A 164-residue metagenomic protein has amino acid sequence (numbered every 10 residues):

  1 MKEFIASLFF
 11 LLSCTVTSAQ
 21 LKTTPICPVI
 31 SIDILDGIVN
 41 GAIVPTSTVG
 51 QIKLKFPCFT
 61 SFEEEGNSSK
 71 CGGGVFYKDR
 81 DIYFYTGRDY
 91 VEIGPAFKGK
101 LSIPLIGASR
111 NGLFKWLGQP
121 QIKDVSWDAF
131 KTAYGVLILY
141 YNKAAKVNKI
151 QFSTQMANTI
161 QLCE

Functional and structural regions predicted by a protein language model:
F4-S13: Sec-dependent N-terminal signal peptides
I5, L35-I38, F130: Extended hydrophobic/Leu-rich segments
S7-L8, A129, M156: N-terminal leader/targeting segments
S18-V125, N142-E164: Short helix/turn-capping signatures at newly exposed starts of structured segments
Y77, F130-T132: Active-site beta-strand termini and strand-to-loop segments that position acidic
L137-Y140: Hydrophobic/aromatic beta-strand elements that line small-molecule binding cavities or substrate pockets in beta-rich
